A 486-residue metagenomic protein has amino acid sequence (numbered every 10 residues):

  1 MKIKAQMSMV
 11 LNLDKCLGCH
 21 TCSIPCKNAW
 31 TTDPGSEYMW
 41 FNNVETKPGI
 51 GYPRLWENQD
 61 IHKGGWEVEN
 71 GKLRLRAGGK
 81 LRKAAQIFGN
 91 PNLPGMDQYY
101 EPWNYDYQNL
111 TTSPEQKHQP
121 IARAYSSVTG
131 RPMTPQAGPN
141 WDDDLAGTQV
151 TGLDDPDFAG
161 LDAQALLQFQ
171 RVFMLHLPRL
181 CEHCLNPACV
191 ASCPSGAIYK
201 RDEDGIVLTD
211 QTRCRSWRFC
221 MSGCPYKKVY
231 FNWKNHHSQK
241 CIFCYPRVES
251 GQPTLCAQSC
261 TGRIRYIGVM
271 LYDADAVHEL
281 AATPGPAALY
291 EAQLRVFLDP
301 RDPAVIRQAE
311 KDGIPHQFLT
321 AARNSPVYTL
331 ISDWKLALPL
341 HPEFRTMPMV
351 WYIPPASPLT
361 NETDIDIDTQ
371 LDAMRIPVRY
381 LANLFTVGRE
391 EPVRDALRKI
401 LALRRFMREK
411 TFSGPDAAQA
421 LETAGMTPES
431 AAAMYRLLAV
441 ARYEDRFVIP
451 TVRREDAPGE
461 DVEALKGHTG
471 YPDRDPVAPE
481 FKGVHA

Functional and structural regions predicted by a protein language model:
M1-A486: Non-ligating segments of multi-cofactor redox enzymes
